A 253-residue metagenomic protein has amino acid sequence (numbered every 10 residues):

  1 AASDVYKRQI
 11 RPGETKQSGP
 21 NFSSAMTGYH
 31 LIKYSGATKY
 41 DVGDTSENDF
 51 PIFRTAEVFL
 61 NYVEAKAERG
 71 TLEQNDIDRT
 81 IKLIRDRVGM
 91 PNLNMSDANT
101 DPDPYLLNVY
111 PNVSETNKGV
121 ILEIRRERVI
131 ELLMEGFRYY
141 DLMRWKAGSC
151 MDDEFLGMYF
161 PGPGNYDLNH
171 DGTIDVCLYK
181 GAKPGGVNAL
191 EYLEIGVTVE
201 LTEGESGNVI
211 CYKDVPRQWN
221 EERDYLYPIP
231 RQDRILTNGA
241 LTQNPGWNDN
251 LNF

Functional and structural regions predicted by a protein language model:
A1-S3, K7-F253: Acidic/polar-rich alpha-helix caps and helix-coil junctions
